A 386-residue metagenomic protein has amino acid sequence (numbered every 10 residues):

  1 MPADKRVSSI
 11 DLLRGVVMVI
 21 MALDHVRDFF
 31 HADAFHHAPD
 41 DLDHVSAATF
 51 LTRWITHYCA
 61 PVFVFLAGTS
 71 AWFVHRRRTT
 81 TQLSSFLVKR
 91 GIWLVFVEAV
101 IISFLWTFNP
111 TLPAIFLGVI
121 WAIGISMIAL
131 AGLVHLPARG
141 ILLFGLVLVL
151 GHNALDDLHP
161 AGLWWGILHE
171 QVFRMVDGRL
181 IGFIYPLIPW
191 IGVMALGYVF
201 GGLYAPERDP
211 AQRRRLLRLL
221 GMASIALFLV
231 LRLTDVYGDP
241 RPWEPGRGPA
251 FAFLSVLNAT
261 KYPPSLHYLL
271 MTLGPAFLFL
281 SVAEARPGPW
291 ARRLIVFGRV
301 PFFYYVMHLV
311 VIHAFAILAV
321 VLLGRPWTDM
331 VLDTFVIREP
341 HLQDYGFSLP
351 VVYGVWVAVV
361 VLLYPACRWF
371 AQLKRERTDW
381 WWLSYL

Functional and structural regions predicted by a protein language model:
M1-L386: Alpha-helical transmembrane segments and their immediate juxtamembrane cytosolic regions
